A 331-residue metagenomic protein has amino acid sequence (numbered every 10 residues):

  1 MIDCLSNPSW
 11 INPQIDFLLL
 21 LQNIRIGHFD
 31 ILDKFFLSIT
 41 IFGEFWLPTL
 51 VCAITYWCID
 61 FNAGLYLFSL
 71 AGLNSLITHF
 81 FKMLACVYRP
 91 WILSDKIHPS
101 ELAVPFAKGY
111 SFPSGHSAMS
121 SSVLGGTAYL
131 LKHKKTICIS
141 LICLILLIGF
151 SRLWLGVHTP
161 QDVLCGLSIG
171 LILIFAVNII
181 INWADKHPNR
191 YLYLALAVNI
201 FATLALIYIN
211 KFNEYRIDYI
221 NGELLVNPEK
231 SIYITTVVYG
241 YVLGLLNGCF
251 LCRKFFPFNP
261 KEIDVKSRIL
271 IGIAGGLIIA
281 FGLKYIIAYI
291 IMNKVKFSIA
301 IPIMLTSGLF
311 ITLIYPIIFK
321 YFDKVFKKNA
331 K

Functional and structural regions predicted by a protein language model:
M1-L47, H79-G109, G222-V226, Y233 (+4 more regions): N-terminal transmembrane-helix/juxtamembrane module of multi-pass inner/ER membrane proteins
L32, E44-L47, L70-N74, S117: Generic structural signal for well-ordered secondary structure
V51-C52, Y56-C58, S75, W91-Y285: Membrane-embedded catalytic cores of phosphoryl/pyrophosphoryl-handling enzymes
T55-W57, A71, A85: Short glycine-rich, polar/acidic loop-and-turn segments at beta strand-coil junctions
N62-G64: Membrane-interface helix-loop-helix junctions at transmembrane boundaries of multi-pass membrane enzymes, predominantly
Y66, L70, N74, T78 (+9 more regions): Alpha-helical transmembrane segments in multi-pass membrane proteins
